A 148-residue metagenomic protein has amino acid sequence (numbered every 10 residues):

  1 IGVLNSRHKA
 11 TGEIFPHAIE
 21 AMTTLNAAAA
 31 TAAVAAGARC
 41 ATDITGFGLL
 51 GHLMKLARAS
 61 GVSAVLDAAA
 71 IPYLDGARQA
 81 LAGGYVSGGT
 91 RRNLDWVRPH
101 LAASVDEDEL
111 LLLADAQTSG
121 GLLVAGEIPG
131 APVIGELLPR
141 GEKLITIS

Functional and structural regions predicted by a protein language model:
I1-V34: Short, acidic (Asp/Glu-rich) active-site segment that either coordinates a divalent metal cofactor
A35-S148: Glycine-/charge-enriched secondary-structure boundary and capping motifs
